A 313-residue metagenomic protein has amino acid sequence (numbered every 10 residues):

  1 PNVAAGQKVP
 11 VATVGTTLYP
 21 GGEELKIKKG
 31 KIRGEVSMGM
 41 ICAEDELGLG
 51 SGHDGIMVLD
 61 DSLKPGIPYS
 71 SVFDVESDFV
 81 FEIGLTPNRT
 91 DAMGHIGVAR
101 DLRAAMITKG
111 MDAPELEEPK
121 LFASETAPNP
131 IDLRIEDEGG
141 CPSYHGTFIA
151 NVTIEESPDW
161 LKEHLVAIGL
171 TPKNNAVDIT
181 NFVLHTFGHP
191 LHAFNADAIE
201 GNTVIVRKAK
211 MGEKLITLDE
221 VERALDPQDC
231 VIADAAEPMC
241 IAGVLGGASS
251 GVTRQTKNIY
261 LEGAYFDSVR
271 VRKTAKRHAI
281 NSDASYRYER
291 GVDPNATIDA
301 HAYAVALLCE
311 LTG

Functional and structural regions predicted by a protein language model:
P1, G66, E163, T180-S249: Conserved mixed alpha/beta core segments that line enzyme active sites in large multi-domain catalysts
P1-E125, Y260, R277-A279, D283 (+4 more regions): Phosphate-backbone binding interfaces of nucleic-acid-interacting proteins
P1-V11, P87-I107, G169-F194, A236-T256 (+1 more regions): Conserved phosphate/anionic-ligand binding catalytic regions in large, soluble enzymes, centered on
N2-A4, R33-G34, V72-E76, E138-P142 (+4 more regions): Solvent-exposed alpha-helices and their adjacent loops that cap or buttress functional pockets in soluble metabolic
P10, M40-C42, V80-G84, G94-G97 (+10 more regions): Structured core elements
D45-E46, G52-D54, V58-L63, E118-K120 (+3 more regions): Conserved catalytic alpha/beta cores of large enzymes that bind or transform nucleotide phosphates and polynucleotides
I67-T86, P128-A167, V271-Y288: Residues forming anionic-ligand binding surfaces in small-molecule and nucleic-acid pockets of primarily soluble enzymes
D112-E213: Glycine/proline-enriched, intrinsically flexible loops and inter-domain linkers
